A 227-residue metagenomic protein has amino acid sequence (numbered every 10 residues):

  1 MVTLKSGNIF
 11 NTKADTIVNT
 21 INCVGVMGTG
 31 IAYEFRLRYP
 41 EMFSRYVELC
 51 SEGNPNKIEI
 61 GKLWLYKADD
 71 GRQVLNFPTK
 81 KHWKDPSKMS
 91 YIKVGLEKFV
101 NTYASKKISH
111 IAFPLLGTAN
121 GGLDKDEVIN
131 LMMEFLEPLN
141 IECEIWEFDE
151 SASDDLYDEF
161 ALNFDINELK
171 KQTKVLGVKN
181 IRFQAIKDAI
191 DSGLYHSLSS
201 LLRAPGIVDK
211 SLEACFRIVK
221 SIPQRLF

Functional and structural regions predicted by a protein language model:
M1-F227: Macrodomain-like recognition of ADP-ribose-binding/processing modules
